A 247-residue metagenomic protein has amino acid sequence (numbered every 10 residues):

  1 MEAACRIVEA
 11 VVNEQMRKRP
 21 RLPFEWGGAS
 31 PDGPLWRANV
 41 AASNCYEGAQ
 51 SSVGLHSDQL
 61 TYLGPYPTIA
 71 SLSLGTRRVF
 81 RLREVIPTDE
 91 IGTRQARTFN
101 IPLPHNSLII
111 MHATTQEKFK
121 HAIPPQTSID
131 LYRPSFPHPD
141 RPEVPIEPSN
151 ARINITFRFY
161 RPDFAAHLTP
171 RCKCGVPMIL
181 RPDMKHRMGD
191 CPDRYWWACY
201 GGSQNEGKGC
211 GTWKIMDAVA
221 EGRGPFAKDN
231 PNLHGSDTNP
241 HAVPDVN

Functional and structural regions predicted by a protein language model:
M1-N247: Non-heme Fe(II) oxygenase metal-center motifs and adjacent flexible, charged/small-residue loops
